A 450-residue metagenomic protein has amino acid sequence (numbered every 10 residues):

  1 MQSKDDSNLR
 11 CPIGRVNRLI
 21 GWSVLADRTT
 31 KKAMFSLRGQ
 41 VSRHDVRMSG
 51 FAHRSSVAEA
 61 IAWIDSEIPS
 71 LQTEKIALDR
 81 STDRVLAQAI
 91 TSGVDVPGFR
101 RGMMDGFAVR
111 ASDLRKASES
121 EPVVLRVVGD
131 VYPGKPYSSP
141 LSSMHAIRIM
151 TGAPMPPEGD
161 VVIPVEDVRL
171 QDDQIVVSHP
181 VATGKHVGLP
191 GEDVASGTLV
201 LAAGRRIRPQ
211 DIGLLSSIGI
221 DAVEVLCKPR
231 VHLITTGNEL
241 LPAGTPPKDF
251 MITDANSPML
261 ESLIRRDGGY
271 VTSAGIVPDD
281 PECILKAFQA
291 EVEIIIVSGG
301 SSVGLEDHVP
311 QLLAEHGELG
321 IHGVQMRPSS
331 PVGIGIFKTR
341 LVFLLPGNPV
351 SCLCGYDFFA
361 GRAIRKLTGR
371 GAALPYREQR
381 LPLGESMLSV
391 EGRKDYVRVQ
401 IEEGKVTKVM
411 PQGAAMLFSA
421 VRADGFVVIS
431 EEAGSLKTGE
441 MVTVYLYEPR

Functional and structural regions predicted by a protein language model:
D6-N8, N17, D27: Intrinsic-disorder-associated, low-complexity terminal segments enriched in Asp/Asn/His/Tyr and depleted of Lys/Arg
W22-L25, K32-E119, R370-Y396: Short, low-complexity N-terminal leaders and the immediately following helix N-cap/first helix
F35-Q40, H44, G50-R54, D221-L345 (+1 more regions): Helix-rich terminal scaffold detector
G39-A58, F107-G275, V406, M410 (+2 more regions): Short, glycine/charged-enriched hinge/interface segments at domain edges or termini
I61, E74-D83, Q88, G134 (+3 more regions): Flexible glycine/proline-rich
R100-G102, A117-S120, S138-S142, M155-P156 (+13 more regions): Solvent-exposed alpha-helices and their adjacent loops that cap or buttress functional pockets in soluble metabolic
